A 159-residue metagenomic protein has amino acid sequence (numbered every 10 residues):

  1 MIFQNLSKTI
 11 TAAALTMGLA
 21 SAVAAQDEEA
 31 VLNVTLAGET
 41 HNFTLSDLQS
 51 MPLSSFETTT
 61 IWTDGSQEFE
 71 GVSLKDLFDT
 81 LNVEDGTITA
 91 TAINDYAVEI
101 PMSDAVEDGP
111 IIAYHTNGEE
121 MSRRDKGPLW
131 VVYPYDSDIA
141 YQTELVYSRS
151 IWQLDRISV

Functional and structural regions predicted by a protein language model:
I2-A13: Bacterial N-terminal signal peptides that target proteins for export
L19-A22: N-terminal signal peptide c-region/cleavage motif recognized by signal peptidases
A25-V159: N-terminal intrinsically disordered, low-complexity segments enriched in P/E/S/T
